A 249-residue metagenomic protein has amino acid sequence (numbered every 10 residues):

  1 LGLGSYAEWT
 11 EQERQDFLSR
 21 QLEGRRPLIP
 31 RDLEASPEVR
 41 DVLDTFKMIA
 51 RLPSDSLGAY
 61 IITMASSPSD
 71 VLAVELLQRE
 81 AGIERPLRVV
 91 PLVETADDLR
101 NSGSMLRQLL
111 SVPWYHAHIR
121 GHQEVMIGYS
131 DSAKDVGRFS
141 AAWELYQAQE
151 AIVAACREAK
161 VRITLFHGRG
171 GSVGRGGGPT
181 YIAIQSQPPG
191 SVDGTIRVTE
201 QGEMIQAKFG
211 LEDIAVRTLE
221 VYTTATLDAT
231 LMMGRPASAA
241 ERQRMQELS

Functional and structural regions predicted by a protein language model:
L1-R51: Extended, charge-enriched "interface" segments that sit outside catalytic cores
I29-S36, I61-T63, D135-L145: The substrate-binding groove and active-site-proximal loops of carbohydrate-active enzymes, especially glycoside
A35-E38, A59-S66, V90-E94: Catalytic beta/alpha-barrel core
P37, D44-R51, A65, S69-V71 (+1 more regions): Long, structured ligand/cofactor-binding scaffold of large enzymes
D41, S69, E144-A148: Short, glycine/acidic-rich beta->alpha junctions
R79-L248: Catalytic or ion-translocation cores adjacent to nucleophile or general acid/base/metal-coordination motifs in diverse
